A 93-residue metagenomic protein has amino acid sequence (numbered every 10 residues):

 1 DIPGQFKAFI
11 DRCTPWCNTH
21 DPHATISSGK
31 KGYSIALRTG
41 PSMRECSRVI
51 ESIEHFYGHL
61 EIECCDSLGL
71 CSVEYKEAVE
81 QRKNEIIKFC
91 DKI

Functional and structural regions predicted by a protein language model:
D1-E54: Helix-loop-strand module that forms the ligand-binding subsite of alpha/beta enzymes
S47, E51-I93: Glycine-rich phosphate/pyrophosphate-binding loop and the adjoining helix
